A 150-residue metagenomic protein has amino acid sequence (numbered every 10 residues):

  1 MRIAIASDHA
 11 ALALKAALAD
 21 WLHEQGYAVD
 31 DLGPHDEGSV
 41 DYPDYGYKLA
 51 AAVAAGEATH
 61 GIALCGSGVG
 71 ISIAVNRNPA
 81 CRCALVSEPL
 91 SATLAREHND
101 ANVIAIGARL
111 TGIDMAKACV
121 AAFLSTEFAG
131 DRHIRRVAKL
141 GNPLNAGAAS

Functional and structural regions predicted by a protein language model:
R2-I3, A58-G61, A80-R82: Short active-site oxyanion
A4-A6, A10-A11, P89-S150: C-terminal binding/interaction regions
A4-E24: Glycine-rich phosphate/diphosphate-binding loop of Rossmann-like nucleotide-binding domains
A28-S39: A short beta-strand-loop structural module common to alpha/beta enzyme folds
D44-Y47, V86-E88: Charged helix-capping and loop-helix junction motifs
Y45-A63, S67: Short, structured active-site "lid" loops
A63-L64, V69-R109: Mid-chain, well-packed structural core segment of small domains
